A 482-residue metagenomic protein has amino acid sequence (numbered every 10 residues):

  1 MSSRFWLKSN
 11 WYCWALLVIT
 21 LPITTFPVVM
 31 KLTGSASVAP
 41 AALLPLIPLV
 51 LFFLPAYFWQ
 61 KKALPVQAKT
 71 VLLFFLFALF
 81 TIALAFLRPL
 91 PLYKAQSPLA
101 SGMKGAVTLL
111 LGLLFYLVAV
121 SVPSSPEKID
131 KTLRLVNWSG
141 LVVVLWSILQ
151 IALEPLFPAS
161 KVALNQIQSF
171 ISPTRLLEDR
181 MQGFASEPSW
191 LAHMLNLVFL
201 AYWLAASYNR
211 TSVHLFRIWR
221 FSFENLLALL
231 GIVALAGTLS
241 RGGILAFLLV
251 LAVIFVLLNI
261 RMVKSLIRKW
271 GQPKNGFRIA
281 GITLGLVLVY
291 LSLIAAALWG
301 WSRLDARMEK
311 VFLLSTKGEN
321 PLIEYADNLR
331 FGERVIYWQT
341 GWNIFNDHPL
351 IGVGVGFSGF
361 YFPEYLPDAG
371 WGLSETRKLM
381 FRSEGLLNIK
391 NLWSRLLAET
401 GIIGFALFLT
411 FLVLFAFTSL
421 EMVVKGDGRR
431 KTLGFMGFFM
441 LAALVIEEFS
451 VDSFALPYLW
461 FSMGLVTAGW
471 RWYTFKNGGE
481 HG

Functional and structural regions predicted by a protein language model:
M1-W14, R268-Q272, L420-F438, E448 (+2 more regions): A juxtamembrane structural motif centered on a specific transmembrane helix
W6-L17, A63-F77, I129-V136, W219-E224 (+1 more regions): Membrane-interfacial loop-to-transmembrane alpha-helix junctions, especially the N-terminal start
C13-M30, L44-L111: N-terminal hydrophobic segments of proteins, predominantly signal-anchor/transmembrane helices of inner/organellar
I19-L32, A236-G243, N391-T400, R430-G469: Membrane helix-loop boundary segments at the extracytoplasmic
L79, L109-V118, D130-L177, Q182-W270 (+4 more regions): Alpha-helical transmembrane segments of multi-pass inner-membrane proteins
L145, I151-F157, I254-Y325, N343-D347 (+2 more regions): A membrane-periplasm/extracellular boundary helix in multi-pass inner-membrane enzymes that assemble envelope glycans
T211, V256-L258, E399-A442: Hydrophobic transmembrane alpha-helices and their immediate junctions
E324-Q339, D347, I351-T400: Long extracytoplasmic/lumenal interhelical loops at the membrane interface of multi-pass membrane proteins
